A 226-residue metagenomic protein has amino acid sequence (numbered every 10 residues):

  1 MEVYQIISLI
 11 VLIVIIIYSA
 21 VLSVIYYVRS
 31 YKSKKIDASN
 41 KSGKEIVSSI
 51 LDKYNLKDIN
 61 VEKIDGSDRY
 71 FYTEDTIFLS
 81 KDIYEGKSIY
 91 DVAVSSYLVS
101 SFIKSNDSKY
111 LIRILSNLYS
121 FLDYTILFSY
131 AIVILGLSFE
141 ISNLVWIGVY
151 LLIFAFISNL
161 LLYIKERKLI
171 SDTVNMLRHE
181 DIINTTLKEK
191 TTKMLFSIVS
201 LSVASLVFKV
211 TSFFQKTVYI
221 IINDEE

Functional and structural regions predicted by a protein language model:
M1-I13, F139-L151: Hydrophobic alpha-helical transmembrane segments
L9-S30: N-terminal signal-anchor transmembrane alpha helix
V11-Y18, Y97-L98, L135-I141: Short, functional N-terminal and low-complexity linear motifs
I15-S19, V149, F154-K165: Hydrophobic alpha-helical membrane-associated segments
V24-S120, L160-V207, T211-E226: Polar-ligand-bearing catalytic/cofactor-coordination segments of membrane-embedded or membrane-tethered inner-membrane
D107-Y110, I132-N143: Membrane-helix exit/interface motif
D123-I134: Core segments of transmembrane alpha-helices that mediate helix-helix packing or line hydrophobic substrate/ligand
V133, L152-N159, K209-S212: Helical transmembrane-bundle signal
